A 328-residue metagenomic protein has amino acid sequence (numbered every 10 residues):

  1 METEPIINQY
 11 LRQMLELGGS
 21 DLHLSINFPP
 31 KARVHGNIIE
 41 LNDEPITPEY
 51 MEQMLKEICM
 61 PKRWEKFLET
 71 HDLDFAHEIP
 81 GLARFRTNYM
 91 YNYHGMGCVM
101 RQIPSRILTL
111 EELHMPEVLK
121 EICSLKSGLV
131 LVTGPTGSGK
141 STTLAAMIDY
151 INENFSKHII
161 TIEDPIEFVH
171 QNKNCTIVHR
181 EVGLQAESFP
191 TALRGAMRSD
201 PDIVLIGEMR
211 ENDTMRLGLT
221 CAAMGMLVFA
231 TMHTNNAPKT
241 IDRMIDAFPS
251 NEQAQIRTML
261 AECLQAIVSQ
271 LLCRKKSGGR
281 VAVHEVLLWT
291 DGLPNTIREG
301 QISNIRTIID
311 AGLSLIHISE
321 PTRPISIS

Functional and structural regions predicted by a protein language model:
M1-S319, R323-S326: Short, flexible helix-loop junctions that flank or precede catalytic/ligand sites
